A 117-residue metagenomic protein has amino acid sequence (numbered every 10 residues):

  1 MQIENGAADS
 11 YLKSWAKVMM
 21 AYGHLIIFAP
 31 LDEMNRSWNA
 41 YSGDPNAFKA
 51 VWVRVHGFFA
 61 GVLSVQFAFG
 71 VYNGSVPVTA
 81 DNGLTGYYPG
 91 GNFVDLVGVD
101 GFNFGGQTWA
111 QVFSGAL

Functional and structural regions predicted by a protein language model:
M1-Y72: Substrate-binding cleft of extracellular glycoside hydrolase catalytic domains
Y11-W15, V78-P89: Short, acidic/polar
S37-Y41, V76-A80, G105-W109: Extracytoplasmic/secreted cell-surface and envelope-processing proteins
G70-A80, D95-G98: Cell-envelope/glycan interface and biosynthesis
L84-A116: Aromatic- and acid-rich polysaccharide-binding/catalytic face of secreted or lumenal carbohydrate-active enzymes
